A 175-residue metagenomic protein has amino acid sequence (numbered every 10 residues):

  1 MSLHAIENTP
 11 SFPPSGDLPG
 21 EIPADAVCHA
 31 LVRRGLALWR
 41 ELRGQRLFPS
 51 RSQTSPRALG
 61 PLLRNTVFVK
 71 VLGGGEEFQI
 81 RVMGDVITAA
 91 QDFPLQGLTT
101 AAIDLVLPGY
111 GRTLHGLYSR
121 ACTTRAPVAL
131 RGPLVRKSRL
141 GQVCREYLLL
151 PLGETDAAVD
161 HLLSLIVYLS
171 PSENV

Functional and structural regions predicted by a protein language model:
M1-I103, G109-V175: Intrinsically disordered, low-complexity terminal regulatory regions
